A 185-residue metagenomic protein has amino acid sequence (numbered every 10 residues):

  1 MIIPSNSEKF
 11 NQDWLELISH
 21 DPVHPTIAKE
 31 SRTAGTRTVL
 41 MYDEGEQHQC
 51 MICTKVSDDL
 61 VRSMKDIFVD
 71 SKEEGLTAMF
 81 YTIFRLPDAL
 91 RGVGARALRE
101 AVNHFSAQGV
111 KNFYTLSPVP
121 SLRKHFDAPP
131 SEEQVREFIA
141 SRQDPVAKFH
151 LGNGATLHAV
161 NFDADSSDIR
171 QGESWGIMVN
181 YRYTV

Functional and structural regions predicted by a protein language model:
M1-R91, A95-V185: Extended, composition-driven regions rather than compact fold-specific motifs
